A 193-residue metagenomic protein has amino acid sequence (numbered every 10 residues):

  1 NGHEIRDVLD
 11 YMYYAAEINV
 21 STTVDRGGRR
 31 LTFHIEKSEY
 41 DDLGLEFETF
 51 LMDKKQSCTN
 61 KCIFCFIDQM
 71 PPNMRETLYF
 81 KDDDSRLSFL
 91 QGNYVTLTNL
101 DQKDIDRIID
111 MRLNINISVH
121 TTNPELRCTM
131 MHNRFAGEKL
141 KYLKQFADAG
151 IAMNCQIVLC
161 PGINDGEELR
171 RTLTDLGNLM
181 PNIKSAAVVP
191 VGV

Functional and structural regions predicted by a protein language model:
N1-R6: Conserved PDZ fold ligand-binding element
D7, F33-I35: Short capping micro-motif at the N-terminus of alpha-helices
Y11-A16: Solvent-exposed segments in extracellular or luminal domains encompassing
I18-R26: Short conserved beta-strand and strand-loop elements enriched in small hydrophobics with frequent Asp/Gly
G28-R30, K37-N182, V193: Conserved Radical SAM active-site core
V189: Alpha/beta-hydrolase-fold catalytic nucleophile elbow
